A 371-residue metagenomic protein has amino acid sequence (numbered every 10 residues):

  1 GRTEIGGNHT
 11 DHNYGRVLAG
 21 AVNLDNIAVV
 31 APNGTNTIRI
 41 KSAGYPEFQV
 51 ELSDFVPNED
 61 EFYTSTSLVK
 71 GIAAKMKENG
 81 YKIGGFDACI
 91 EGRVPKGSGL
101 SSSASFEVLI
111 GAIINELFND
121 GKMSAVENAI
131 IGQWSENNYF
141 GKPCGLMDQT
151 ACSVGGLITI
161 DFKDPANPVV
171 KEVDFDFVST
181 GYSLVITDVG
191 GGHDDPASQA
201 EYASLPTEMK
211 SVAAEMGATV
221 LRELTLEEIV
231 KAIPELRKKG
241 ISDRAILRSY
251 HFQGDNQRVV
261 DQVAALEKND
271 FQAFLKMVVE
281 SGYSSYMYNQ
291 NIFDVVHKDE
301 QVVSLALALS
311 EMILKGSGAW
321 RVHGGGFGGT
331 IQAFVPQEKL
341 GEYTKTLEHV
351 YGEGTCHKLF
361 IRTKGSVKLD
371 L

Functional and structural regions predicted by a protein language model:
G1-R2, I27-F62, T159-R321, A333-L371: C-terminal nucleotide
R2-V17, Q49-V56, E61-T180, D188 (+3 more regions): Gly/Ser-rich oxyanion-binding loop with an adjacent helix/lid that shapes the negatively charged ligand pocket
Y14-A21, Y202-P206: Short Gly/aromatic-enriched secondary-structure transition segments
V17-G20, L24-A31: N-terminal cap/recognition module
A21, S65, D299: Short, conserved glycine- and acidic-residue-centered signature motifs in active-site or ligand-binding loops
A104-S105, T330-V335: FabD-like malonyl-/acyl-CoA
